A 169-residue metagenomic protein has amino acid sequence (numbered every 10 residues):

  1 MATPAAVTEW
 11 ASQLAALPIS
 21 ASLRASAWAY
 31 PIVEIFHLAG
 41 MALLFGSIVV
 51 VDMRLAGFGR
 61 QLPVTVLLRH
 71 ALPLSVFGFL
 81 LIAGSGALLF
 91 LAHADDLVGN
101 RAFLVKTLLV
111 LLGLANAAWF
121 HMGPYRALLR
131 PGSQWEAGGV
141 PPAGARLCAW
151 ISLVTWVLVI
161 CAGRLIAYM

Functional and structural regions predicted by a protein language model:
M1-M169: Polytopic transmembrane helical bundles with strong interfacial aromatic enrichment
